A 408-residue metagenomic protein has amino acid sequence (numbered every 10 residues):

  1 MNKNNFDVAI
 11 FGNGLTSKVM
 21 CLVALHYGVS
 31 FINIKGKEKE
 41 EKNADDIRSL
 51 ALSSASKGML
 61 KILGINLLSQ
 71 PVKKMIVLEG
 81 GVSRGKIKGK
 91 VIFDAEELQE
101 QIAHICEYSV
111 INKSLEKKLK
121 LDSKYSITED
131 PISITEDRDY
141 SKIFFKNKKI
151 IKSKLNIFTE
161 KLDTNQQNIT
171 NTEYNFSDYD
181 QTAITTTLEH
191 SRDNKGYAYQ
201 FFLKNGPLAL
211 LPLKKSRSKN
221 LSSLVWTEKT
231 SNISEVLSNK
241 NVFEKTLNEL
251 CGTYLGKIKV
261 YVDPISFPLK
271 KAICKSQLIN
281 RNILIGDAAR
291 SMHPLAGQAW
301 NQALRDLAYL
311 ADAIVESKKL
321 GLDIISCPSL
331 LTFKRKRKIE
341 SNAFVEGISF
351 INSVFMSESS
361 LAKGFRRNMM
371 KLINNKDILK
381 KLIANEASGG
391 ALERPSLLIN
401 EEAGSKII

Functional and structural regions predicted by a protein language model:
K3-N4, G58-K61, Q70-I169, F176-I184 (+1 more regions): Conserved N-terminal helical subregion
F6-A9, N13-K74: Glycine-rich FAD cofactor-binding loop and adjacent beta-loop-alpha segment at the N-terminus of flavoprotein
N13, E160-K161, M292: Glycine-rich, N-terminal phosphate-binding loop of Rossmann-like dinucleotide-binding domains
D163-A198, E228-N232, L247: Central beta-strand plus flanking loop segment that forms part of the substrate or channel wall within the catalytic
K204-F267: Conserved FAD/dinucleotide-binding core of flavoprotein oxidoreductases
P207, K271-I273, A289-N301, I339 (+1 more regions): Glycine-rich phosphate/pyrophosphate-binding beta-alpha loops
F267-L284, N342-A343, S359-L361: FAD-binding beta-loop-beta segment adjacent to the flavin cofactor pocket
D312-I408: C-terminal helical "tail/cap" subdomain of flavin- and related membrane-associated enzymes
